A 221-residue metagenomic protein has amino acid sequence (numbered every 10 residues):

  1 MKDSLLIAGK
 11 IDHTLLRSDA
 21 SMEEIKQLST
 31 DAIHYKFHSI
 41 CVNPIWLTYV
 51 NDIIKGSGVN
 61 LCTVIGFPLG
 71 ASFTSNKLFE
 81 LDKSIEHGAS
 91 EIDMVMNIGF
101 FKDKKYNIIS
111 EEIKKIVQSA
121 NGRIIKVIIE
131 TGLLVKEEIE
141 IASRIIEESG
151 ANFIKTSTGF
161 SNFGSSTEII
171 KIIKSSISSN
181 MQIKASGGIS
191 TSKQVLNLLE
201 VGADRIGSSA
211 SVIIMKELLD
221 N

Functional and structural regions predicted by a protein language model:
M1-E86, I139-I141, I145-E148: Conserved N-terminal beta1-alpha1 strand-loop-helix module at the mouth
M1-T30, K115, F163, I172-Q182 (+1 more regions): Alpha/beta catalytic cores of nucleotide-metabolism and tRNA/nucleoside-modifying enzymes
S29, I33-Y49, F67-L69, I92-S110 (+1 more regions): Glycine-rich, proline-tolerant flexible connector loops at the mouths of alpha/beta enzymes
S29-F37, R123-I125, G150-K155, I177-M181: Short, surface-exposed connector motifs at secondary-structure boundaries
N51, S72-K83, L134-I145, E168-S175 (+3 more regions): Catalytic cores of alpha/beta
G56-G66, A120-G132, S176-S186: Short beta-strand/loop segments at the ligand-binding rim of alpha/beta enzyme cores
T63-P68, E86-F101, E148-F163, A185-V195 (+1 more regions): Glycine-rich phosphate-binding active-site loops on the catalytic face of alpha/beta enzymes
N76, L81, E91-A151: Conserved anion-binding
